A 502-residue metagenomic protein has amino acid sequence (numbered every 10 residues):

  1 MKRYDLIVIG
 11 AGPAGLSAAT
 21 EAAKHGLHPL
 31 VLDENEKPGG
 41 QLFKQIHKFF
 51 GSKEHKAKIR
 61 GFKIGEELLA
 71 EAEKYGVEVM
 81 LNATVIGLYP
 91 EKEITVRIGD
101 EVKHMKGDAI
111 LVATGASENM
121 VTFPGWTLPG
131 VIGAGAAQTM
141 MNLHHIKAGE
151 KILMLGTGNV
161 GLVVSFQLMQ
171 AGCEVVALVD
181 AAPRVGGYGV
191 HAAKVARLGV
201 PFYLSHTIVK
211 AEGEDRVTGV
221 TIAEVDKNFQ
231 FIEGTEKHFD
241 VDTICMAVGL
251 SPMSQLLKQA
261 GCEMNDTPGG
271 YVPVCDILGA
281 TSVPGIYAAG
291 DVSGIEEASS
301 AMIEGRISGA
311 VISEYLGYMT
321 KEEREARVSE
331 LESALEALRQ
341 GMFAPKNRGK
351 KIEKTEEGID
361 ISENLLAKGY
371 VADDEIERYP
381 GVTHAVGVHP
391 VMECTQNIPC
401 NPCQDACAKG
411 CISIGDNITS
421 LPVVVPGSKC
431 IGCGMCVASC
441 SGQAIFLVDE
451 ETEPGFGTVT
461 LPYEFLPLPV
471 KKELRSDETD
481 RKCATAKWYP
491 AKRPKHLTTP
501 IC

Functional and structural regions predicted by a protein language model:
M1-I376, G457: Residues forming the flavin
N401-T419, M435-E451: Iron-sulfur cluster-binding cysteine motifs and their immediate structural context in ferredoxin-like electron-transfer
A444, T479-A484: Short, charged beta-turn/beta-strand-edge "cap" motif at the junction between a beta-strand and an adjacent loop
E451-P462: Short, structured beta-strand/loop micro-motifs enriched in basic residues and often containing a Trp
P467-V470: Short, well-ordered loop/turn sites that connect or cap secondary structure elements
E473-L474: Structural motif
C483-K495: Short beta-strand-centered aromatic/proline hotspots
K495-C502: Short, solvent-exposed secondary-structure boundary/capping segments
